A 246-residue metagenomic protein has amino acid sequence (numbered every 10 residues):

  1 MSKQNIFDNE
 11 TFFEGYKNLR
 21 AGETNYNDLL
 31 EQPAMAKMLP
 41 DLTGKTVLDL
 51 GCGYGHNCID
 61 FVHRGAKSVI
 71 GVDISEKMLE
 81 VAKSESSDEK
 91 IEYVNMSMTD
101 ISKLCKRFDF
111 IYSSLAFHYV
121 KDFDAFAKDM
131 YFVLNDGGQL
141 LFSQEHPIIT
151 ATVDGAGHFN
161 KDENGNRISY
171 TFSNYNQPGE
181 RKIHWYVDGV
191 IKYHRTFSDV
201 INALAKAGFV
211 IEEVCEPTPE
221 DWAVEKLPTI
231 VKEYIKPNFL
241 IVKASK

Functional and structural regions predicted by a protein language model:
M1-L42, H56-D60, V81: Conserved class I S-adenosyl-L-methionine
L48-L50, Y54-D100: Class I SAM-dependent methyltransferase SAM/SAH-binding core
S102-I111: A short acidic, Gly/Pro-enriched loop at the edge of an enzyme's catalytic core that lines a small-molecule cofactor
L115-H118: Short catalytic micro-motifs in class I SAM-dependent methyltransferases
D124-Q139: A short glycine-rich, Lys/Arg-flanked "PGG" loop and its adjoining helix->strand segment in the class I
L140-P178: Conserved class I S-adenosyl-L-methionine
K192-V214: Short alpha-helix
A207-F209, P228-K246: Core SAM-dependent methyltransferase catalytic element
